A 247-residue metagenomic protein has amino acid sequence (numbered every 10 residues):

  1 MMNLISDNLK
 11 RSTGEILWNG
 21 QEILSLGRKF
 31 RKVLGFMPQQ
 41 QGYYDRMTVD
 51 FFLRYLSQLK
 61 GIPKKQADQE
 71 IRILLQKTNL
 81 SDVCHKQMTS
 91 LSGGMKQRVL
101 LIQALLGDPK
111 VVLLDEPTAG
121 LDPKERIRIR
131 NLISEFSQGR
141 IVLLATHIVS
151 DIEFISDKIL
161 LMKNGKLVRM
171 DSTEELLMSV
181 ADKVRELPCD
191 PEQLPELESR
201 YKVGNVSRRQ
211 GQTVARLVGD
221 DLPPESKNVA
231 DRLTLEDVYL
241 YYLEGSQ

Functional and structural regions predicted by a protein language model:
S6: Helix-to-loop junction immediately C-terminal to a conserved catalytic motif
G14-S25, K29-F30: Conserved ABC transporter NBD signature motif
R54, Q58, K65-V83: Conserved ABC ATPase "signature" region
Q87-L91: Conserved ABC ATPase signature
L101: Hydrophobic anchor residue at the start of the ABC signature
V112-E116: Catalytic Walker B motif of ABC-type/P-loop ATPase nucleotide-binding domains
R128-R216: ABC transporter nucleotide-binding domain
